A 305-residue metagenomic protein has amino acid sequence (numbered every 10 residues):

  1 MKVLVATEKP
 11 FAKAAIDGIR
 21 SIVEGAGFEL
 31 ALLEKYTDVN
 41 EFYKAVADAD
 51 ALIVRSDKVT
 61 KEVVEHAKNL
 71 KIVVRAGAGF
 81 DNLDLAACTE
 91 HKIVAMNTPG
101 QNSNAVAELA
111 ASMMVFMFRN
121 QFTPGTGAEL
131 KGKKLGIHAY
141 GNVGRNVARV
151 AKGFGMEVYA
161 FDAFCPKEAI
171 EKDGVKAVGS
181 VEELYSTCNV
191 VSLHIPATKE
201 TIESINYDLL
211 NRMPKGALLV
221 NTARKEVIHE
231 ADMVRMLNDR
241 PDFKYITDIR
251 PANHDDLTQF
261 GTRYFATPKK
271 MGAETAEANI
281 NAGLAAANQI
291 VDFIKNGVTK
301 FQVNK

Functional and structural regions predicted by a protein language model:
M1-A49, E157-Y159, D255: N-terminal glycine-/charge-rich "phosphate-binding" loop or analogous flexible N-terminal tail
K2, T7, K13-G18, G25 (+5 more regions): C-terminal helix-to-coil terminal segments
A6-P10, E34, S56, T222 (+1 more regions): Structural motif
A31, D50-G127: Phosphate/diphosphate ligand-binding glycine-rich loop within oxidoreductases
T60-V64, C165-Q259: Rossmann-like adenosine-cofactor binding region
L70, K131-K134, G216: Phosphate-coordination loops involved in phosphoryl transfer and adenosine-cofactor binding
E90-G153, A160, E168, G297-N304: Phosphate-binding beta-alpha-beta segment of Rossmann-like dinucleotide-binding domains, i.e., the NAD(P)
